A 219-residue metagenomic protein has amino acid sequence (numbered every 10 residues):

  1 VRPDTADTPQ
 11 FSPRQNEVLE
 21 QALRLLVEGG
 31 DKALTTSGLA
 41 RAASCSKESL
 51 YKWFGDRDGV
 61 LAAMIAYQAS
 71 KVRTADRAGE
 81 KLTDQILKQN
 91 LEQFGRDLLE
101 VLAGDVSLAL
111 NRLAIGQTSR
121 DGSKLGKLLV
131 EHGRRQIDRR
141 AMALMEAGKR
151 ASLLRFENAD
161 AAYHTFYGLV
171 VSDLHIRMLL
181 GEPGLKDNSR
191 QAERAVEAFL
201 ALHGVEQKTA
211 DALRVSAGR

Functional and structural regions predicted by a protein language model:
V1-T5, Q93, D97, R139 (+3 more regions): C-terminal peripheral helix-coil segments that are non-catalytic and often amphipathic
T8-R14: Short, Lys/Arg-enriched anionic-surface-contact patches
R14, R57, M64, Q68 (+5 more regions): Hydrophobic/aromatic residues within well-ordered alpha-helical segments
E17, Q21, L25-G59, A63-Y67: Helix-turn-helix
D31, F54, I115-D121, H132-G133: Short helix-capping/turn signature of helix-turn-helix
I65-F94, L102, L144: Amphipathic alpha-helical linker/stalk segments
A66, K88-K124, V171, V205-T209: Helical hydrophobic small-molecule/effector-binding pocket
G104-A109, L113, S123-R150, D160-H164: Amphipathic alpha-helical packing segments from all-alpha helical-bundle domains
